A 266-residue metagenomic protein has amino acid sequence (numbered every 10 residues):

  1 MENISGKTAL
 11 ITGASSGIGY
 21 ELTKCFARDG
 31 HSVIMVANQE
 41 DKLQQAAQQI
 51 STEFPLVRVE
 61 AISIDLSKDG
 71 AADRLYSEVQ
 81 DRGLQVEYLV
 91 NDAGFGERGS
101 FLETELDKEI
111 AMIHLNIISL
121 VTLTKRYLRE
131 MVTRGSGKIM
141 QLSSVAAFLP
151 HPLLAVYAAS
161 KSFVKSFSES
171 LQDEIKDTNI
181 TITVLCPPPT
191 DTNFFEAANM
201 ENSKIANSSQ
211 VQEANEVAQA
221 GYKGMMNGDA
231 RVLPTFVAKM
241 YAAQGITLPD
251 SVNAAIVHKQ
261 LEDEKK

Functional and structural regions predicted by a protein language model:
T8, S15-G17: Conserved glycine-rich cofactor-binding loop
D29-A46: Conserved glycine-rich Rossmann-like NAD(P)H-binding loop of the short-chain dehydrogenase/reductase
D92-E97: Conserved NAD(P)H cofactor-binding loop of Rossmann-fold oxidoreductase domains
S100-L102, K108-I113: Substrate-binding pocket helix/loop in short-chain dehydrogenase/reductase
T124, S160: Active-site helix of classical SDR
S144: Residue(s) in the substrate-gating loop at a strand-loop-helix junction that position the organic substrate next
E174-V237, S251, E264: SDR active-site lid
